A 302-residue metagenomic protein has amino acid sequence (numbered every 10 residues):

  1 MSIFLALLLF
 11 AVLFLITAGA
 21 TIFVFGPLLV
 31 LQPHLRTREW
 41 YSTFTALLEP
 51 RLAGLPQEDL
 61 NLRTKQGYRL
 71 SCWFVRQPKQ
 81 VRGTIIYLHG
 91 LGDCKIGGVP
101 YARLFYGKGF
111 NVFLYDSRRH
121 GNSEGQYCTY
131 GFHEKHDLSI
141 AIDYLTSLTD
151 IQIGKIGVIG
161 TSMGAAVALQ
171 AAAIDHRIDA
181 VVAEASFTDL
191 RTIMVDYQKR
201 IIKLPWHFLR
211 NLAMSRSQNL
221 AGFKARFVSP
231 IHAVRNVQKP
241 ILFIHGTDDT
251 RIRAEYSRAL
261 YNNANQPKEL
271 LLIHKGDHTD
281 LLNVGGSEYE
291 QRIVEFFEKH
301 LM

Functional and structural regions predicted by a protein language model:
F10-R63: An N-terminal hydrophobic leader/cap segment in hydrolases
A102-E124: Conserved alpha/beta-hydrolase
C128-T149: Alpha/beta-hydrolase active-site loop
D150-S162: Alpha/beta-hydrolase fold nucleophile elbow
Q170-F223, H232, L272: Hydrolase active-site cap/lid region
N236-Q238, F243-H245, D249: Short beta-strand/loop motif that positions the catalytic acidic residue of the alpha/beta-hydrolase fold
Y261-T279: Catalytic histidine neighborhood in serine/cysteine hydrolases with alpha/beta-hydrolase-type architecture
G276-E290: Catalytic histidine-centered segment of alpha/beta-hydrolase-like enzymes
